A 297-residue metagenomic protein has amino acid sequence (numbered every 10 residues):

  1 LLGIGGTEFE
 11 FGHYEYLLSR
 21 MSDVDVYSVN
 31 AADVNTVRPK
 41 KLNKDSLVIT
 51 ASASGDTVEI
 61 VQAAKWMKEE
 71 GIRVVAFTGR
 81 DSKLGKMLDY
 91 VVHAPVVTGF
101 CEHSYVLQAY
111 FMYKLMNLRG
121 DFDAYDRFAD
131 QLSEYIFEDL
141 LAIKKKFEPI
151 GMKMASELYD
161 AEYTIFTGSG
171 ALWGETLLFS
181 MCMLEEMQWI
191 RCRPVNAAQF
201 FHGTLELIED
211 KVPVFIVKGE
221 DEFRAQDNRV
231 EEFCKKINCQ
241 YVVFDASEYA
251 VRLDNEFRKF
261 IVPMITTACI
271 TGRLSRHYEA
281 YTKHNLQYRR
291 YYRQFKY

Functional and structural regions predicted by a protein language model:
L1-A32, I165-F201: Glycine-rich, small/polar surface segments that engage phosphate groups of diverse ligands
L1-D126, V217-V243: Glycine-rich phosphate-binding loops that contact phosphosugars or nucleotide phosphates
D33-R38, K153-M154, F200-T204: Short acidic active-site motifs
K44-D45, D160-A161, K211: Phosphate-coordination loops involved in phosphoryl transfer and adenosine-cofactor binding
T78-S133, F137, D254-Y297: Short alpha-helices
Y113-V195, Y288-Y297: Active-site phosphate/pyrophosphate-binding segments
G174-Y241: Internal helical hairpin/lid segments
